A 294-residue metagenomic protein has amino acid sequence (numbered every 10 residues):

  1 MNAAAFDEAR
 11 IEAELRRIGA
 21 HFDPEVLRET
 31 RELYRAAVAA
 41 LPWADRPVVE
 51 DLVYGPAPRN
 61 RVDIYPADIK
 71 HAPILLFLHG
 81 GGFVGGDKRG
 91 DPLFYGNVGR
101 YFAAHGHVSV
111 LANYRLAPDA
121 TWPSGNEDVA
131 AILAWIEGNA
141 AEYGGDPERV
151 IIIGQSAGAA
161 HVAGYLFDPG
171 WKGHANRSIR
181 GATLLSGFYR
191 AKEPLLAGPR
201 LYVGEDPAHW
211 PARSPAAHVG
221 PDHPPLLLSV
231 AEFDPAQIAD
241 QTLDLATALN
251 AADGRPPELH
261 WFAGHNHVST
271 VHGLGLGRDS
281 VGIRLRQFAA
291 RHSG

Functional and structural regions predicted by a protein language model:
R16-K70: N-terminal cap/lid segment of alpha/beta-hydrolase-fold proteins
A39-L41, G187-H218, P224: Mobile cap/lid helix-loop segments that gate and shape the active-site cleft of serine hydrolases
R61, D68-Y101: Short, surface-exposed "cap/lid" segments of acyl-processing enzymes
K88-V98, A104-H105, V110-E148, L276: Catalytic nucleophile-loop/oxyanion-hole region of alpha/beta-hydrolase and closely related hydrolase-like folds
A131-G198: Primarily recognizes the serine-hydrolase "nucleophile elbow" in alpha/beta-hydrolase and SGNH/GDSL folds
R190-A191, F233-Q237: Acidic catalytic loop of the alpha/beta-hydrolase fold
D222, L228-V230: Short beta-strand/loop motif that positions the catalytic acidic residue of the alpha/beta-hydrolase fold
S229, A239, L243, N250-G294: C-terminal catalytic histidine-bearing segment of alpha/beta-hydrolase fold enzymes
